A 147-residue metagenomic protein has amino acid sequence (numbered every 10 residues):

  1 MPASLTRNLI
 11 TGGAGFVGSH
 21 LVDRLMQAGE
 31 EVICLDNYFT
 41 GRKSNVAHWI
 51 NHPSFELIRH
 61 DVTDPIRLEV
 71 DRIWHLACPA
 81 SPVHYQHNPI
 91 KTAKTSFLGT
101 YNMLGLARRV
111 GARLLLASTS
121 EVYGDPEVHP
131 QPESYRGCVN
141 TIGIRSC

Functional and structural regions predicted by a protein language model:
M1-C147: N-terminal Rossmann-like NAD(P)+-binding domain of SDR-like oxidoreductases, especially those catalyzing
